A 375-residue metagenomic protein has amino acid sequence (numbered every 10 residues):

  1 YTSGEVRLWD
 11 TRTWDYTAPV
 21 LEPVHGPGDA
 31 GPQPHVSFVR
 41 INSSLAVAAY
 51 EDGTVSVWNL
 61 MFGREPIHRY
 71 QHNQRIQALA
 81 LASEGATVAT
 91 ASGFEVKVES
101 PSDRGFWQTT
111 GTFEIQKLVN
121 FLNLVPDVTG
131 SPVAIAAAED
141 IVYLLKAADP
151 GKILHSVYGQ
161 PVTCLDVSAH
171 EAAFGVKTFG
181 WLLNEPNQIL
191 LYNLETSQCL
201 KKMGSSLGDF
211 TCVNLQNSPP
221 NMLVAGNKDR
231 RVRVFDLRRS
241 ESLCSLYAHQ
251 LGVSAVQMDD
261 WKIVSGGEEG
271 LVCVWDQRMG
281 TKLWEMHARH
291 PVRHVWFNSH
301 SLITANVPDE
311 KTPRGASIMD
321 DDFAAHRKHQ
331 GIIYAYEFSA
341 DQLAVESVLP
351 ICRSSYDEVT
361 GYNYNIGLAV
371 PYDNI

Functional and structural regions predicted by a protein language model:
Y1-P27, T54, M61-G63: Beta-propeller domains
S3-E5, D52-T54, G85, G93-E95 (+15 more regions): Surface-exposed loop/turn positions within WD40 beta-propeller blades
V6-D10, V55-N59, V96-S102, V142-A147 (+5 more regions): WD40-repeat beta-propellers
R7, N42-V47, E65-I67, G85-A89 (+16 more regions): Structural hallmark of WD40 beta-propellers
A18-A30, I67-Q71, Q108-I115, I153-V157 (+5 more regions): Short C-terminal beta-strands that terminate individual repeats in beta-propeller domains, predominantly WD40 blades
G26-R40, Q74-L81, Q116-P126, G159-S168 (+5 more regions): Canonical WD40 repeat/beta-propeller blade segments in eukaryotic WD-repeat proteins
E65, Y70-L200: Solenoidal tandem-repeat scaffolds enriched in leucines and small polar residues
R278-I375: Terminal intrinsically disordered, low-complexity extensions flanking WD-repeat/beta-propeller proteins
